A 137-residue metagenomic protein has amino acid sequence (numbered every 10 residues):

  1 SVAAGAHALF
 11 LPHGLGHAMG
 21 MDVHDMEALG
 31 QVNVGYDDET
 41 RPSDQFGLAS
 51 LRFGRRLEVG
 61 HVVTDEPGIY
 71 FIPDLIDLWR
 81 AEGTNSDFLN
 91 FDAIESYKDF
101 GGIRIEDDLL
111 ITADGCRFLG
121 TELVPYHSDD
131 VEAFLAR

Functional and structural regions predicted by a protein language model:
A8, L15-G16, M21-R137: Charged, cofactor-coupling segments
